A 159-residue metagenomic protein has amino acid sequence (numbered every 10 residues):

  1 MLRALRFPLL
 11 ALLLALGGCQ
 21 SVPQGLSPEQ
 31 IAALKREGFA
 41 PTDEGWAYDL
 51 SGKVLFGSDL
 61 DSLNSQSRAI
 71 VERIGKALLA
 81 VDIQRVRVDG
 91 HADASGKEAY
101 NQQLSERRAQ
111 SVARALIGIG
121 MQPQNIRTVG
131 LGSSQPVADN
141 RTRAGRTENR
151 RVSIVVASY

Functional and structural regions predicted by a protein language model:
M1-L9: Bacterial N-terminal signal peptides that target proteins for export
A15-G18: C-terminal motif of bacterial Sec signal peptides marking the signal peptidase cleavage site
Q20-P23: Bacterial signal peptide processing site
S27-P28, A33-D49: N-terminal secretory signal peptides
A33-K35, A40-P41, L55-D89, I117-G118 (+1 more regions): Periplasmic peptidoglycan-binding/anchoring modules of Gram-negative envelope and division proteins
E44-W46, L50-G52, D59, D82-Q84 (+2 more regions): Envelope-exposed proteins and targeting segments
H91-Y159: Periplasmic OmpA-like peptidoglycan-binding domain that tethers envelope proteins to the cell wall
